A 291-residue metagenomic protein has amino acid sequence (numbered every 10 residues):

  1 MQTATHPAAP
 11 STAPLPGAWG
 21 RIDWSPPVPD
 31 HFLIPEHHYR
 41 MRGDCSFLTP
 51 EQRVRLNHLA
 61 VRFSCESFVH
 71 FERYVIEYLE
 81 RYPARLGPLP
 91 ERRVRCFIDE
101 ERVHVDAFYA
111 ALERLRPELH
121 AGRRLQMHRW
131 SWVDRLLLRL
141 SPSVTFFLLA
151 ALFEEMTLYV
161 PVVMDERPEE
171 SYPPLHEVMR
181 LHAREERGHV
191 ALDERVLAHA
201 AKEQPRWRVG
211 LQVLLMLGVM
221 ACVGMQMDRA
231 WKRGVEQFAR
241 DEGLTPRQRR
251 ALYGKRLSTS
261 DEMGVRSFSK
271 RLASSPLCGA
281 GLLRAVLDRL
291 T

Functional and structural regions predicted by a protein language model:
M1-T291: Non-heme di-metal
